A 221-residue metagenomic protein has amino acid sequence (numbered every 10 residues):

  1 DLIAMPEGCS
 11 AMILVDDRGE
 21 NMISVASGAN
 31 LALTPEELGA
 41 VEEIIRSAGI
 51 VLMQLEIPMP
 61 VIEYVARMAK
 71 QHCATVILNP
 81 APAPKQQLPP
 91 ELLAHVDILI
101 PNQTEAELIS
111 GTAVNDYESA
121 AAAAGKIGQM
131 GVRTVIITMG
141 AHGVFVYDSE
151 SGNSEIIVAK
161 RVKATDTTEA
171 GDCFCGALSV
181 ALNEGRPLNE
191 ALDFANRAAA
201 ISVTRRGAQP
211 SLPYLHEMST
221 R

Functional and structural regions predicted by a protein language model:
D1-G8, N79-A81, I136-M139: Beta-strand->loop->alpha-helix junctions that form or flank phosphate-binding loops in nucleotide-handling enzymes
D1-I50, M218-R221: Conserved N-terminal subdomain of the carbohydrate kinase-like
E20, A81, G152-N153: Residue-level signal for well-ordered, solvent-exposed loop/turn and beta-edge residues enriched in charged/polar side
V25, E37, S110-A113, T168 (+1 more regions): Short, flexible helix/strand-to-coil boundary loops that buttress conserved ligand/catalytic motifs in alpha/beta
S27-N30, A81-A83, T104-A106, K160-K163: Short, acidic/turn-prone active-site loops that include or flank metal/cofactor- and phosphate-binding residues
I50-A122, H142-V144: Conserved beta-alpha-beta core of the PfkB/ribokinase-like small-molecule kinase fold
K85-Q86, P90, A94, Y117-R221: Conserved phosphate-binding/catalytic region of the ribokinase-like
